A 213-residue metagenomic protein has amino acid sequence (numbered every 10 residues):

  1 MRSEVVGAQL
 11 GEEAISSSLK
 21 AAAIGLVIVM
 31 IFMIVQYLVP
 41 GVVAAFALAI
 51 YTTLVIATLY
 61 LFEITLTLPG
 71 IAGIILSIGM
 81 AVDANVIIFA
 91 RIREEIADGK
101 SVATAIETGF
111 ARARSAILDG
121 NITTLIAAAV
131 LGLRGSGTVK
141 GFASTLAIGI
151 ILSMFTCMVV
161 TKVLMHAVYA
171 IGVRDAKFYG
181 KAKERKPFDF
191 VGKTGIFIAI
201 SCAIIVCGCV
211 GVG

Functional and structural regions predicted by a protein language model:
M1-A8: A cross-kingdom feature of multi-pass membrane systems that activates on extracytoplasmic/periplasmic
E12-T67, L133-G137, G192: Interfacial segments of transmembrane alpha-helices in multi-pass membrane proteins
G25-I34, I196-V212: Single-pass alpha-helical transmembrane signal-anchor segments
G41-E63, I74-A81, F142-C157, I205: Small-residue-enriched core segments of transmembrane alpha-helices in multipass membrane transport and channel
E63-T65, A127-S144, V212: Transmembrane helix-loop junctions at the membrane interface of multipass transporters and ion channels
S77-A97, I117, M154-V159: Short helical (or helix-break) motifs at transmembrane helix termini and adjacent helical loops in multi-pass membrane
I96-I122: Helix-loop junctions and hydrophobic alpha-helical segments within the transmembrane domains of large membrane
F155, V159-G208: Interfacial helix-loop-helix hairpins and adjacent transmembrane helices of multi-pass alpha-helical membrane proteins
